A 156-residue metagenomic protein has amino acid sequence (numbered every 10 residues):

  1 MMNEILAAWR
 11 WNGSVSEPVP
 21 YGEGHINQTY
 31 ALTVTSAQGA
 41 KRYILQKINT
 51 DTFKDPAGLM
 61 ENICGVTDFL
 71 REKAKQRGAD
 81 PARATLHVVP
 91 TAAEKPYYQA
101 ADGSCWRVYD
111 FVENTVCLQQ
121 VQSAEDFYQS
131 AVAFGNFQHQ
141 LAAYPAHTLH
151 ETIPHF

Functional and structural regions predicted by a protein language model:
M1-V19, L70: Juxta-kinase regulatory segment immediately upstream of eukaryotic protein kinase catalytic domains
E17-T35, G39-F156: Conserved ATP-binding subdomain of kinase catalytic cores across diverse folds
